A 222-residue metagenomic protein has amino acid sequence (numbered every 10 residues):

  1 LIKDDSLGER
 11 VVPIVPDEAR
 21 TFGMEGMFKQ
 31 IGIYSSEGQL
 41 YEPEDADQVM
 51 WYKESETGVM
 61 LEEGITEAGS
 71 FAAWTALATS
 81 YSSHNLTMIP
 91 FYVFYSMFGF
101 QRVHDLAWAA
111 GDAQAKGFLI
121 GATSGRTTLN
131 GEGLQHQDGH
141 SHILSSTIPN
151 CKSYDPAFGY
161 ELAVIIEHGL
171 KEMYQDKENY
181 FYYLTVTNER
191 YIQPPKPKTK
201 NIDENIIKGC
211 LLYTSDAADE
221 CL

Functional and structural regions predicted by a protein language model:
L1-P194, N201-I206: Thiamine diphosphate
Y213-L222: Single conserved hydrophobic/aromatic residue that forms the stacking wall/gate of nucleotide- or nucleobase-binding
